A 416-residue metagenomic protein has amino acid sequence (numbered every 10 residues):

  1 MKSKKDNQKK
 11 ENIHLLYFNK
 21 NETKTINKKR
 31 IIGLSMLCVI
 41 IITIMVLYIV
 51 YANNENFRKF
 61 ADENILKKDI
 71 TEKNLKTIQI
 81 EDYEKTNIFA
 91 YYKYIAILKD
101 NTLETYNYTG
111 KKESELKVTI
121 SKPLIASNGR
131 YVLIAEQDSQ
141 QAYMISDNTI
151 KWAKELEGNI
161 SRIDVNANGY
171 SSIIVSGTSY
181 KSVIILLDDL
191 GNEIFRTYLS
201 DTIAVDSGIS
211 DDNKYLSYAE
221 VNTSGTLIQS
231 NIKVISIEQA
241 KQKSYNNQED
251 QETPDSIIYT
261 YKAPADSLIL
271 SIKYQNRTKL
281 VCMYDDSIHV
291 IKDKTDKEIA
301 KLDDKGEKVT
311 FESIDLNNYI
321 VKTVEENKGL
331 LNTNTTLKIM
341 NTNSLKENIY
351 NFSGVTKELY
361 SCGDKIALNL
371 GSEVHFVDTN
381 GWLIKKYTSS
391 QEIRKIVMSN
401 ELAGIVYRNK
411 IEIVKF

Functional and structural regions predicted by a protein language model:
M1-I31: N-terminal Lys/Arg-rich, disordered targeting/topogenic segments
I32-I49: Hydrophobic membrane-insertion alpha-helices, especially the h-region of bacterial N-terminal signal peptides
L66-I80, G110-K117, N148-E155, N192-Y198 (+6 more regions): A short beta-strand motif characteristic of beta-propeller blades
I78-S127, D296: Extracytoplasmic/periplasmic/luminal assembly and interaction segments in envelope/secretory/respiratory proteins
I80-F89, T119-R130, G158-A167, D201-D211 (+5 more regions): Repeated scaffold domains used in trafficking and secretory/extracellular systems, primarily beta-propellers
T86-L98, E104, I125-Q137, Q141-Y143 (+8 more regions): Short beta-strand elements that form the blades of beta-propeller/WD-repeat-like and other beta-sheet-rich scaffold
S114-T226: Non-cytosolic head/periplasmic domains of membrane-anchored proteins
Y180-H289: Solenoidal tandem-repeat scaffolds enriched in leucines and small polar residues
